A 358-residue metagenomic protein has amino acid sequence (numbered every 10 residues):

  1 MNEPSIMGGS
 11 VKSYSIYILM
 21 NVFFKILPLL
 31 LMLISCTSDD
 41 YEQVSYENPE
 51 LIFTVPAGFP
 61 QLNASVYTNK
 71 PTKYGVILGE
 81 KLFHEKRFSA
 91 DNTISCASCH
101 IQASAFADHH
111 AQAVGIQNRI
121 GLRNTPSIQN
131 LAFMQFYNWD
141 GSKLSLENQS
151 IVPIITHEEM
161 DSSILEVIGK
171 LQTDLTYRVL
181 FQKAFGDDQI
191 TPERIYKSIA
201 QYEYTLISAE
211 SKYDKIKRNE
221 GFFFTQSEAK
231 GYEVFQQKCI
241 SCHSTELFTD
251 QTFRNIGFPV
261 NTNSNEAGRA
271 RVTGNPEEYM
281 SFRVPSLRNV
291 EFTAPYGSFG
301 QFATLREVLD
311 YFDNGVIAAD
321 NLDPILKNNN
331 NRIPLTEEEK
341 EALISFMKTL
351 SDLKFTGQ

Functional and structural regions predicted by a protein language model:
M1-V44: Bacterial Sec-dependent N-terminal signal peptides
C36-Q358: Periplasmic c-type cytochrome electron-transfer domains
